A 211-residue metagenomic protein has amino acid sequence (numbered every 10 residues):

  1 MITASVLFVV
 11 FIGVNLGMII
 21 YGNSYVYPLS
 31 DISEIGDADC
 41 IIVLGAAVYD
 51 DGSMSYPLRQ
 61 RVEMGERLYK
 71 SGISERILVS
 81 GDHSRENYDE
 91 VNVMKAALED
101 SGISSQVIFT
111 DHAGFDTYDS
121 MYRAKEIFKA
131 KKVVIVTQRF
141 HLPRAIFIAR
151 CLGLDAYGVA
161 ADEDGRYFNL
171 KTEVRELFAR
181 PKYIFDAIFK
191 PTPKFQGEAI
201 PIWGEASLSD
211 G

Functional and structural regions predicted by a protein language model:
M1-I35, F195-I202, S209: N-terminal membrane-anchoring alpha-helices
M18-V174, F178: A structural signal for short, hydrophobic/glycine-enriched beta-strand patches
P28, P57, P181, P191-P193 (+1 more regions): Proline-rich intrinsically disordered, low-complexity coils
F115-M121, H141-A149, P191-G211: Electropositive, surface-exposed helix/loop patches at the edges of structured domains that serve as adaptable
L170-F195: A transmembrane-helix-recognition feature enriched in membrane-embedded lipid enzymes and envelope glyco-/phospholipid
